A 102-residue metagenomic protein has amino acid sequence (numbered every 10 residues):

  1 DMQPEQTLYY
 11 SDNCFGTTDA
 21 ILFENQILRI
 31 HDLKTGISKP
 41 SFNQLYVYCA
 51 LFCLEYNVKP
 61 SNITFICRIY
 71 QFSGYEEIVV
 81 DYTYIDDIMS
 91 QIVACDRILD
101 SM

Functional and structural regions predicted by a protein language model:
D1-R29, G36-N43, E55-N62, E76-M89: Catalytic cores of nuclease domains that cleave nucleic-acid phosphodiester backbones
K34-G36, Q71-F72: Short, solvent-exposed aromatic-acidic interface loops
Q44-F52, C67: An active-site-proximal "capping" alpha-helix that borders the catalytic cofactor pocket
T64-Q71: Extended hydrophobic secondary-structure segments that form protein cores and membrane-embedded regions
I92-V93: Peripheral (often C-terminal) accessory segments that flank ATP-dependent C-N-forming ligase machineries
D96-M102: Non-catalytic C-terminal interaction segments of nucleic acid-processing enzymes
